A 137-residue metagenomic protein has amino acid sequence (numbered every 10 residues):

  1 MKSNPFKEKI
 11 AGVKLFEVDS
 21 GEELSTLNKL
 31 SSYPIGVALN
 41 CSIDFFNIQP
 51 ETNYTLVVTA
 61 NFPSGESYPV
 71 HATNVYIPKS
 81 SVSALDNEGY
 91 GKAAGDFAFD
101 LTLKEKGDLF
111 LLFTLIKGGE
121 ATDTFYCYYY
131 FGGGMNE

Functional and structural regions predicted by a protein language model:
M1-I35, N136-E137: Short, compositionally biased P/S/T/A/G/V-rich stretches that sit at domain boundaries
D19-T55, K92-D96: Contiguous beta-strand segments within globular domains
K29-S31, K79-E88, A98-T102: Beta-strand-rich interaction surfaces with strong enrichment in secreted/lumenal proteins
E51-T52, L101-L111: Short glycine/proline/serine/threonine-rich loop/turn segments at secondary-structure transition edges
L56-V58, G107-K117: Short, aromatic- and glycine-rich surface loops/edge beta-strands on solvent-exposed regions
S64-E66, L115-F125: Short acidic/polar inter-strand loop motif in beta-rich domains
E66-A93: Extended, solvent-exposed segments with strong compositional bias
V75-K79, E120-E137: Short beta-strand elements
